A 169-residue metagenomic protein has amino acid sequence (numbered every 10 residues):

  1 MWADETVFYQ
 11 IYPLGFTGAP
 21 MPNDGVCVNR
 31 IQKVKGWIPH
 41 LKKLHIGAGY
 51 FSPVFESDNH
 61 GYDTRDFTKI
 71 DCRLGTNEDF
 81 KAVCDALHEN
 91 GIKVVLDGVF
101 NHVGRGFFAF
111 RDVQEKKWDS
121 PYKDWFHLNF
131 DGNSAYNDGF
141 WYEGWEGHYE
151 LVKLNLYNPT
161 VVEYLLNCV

Functional and structural regions predicted by a protein language model:
W2-T6, Y12-Q32, G36-G47, V54-V169: Substrate-binding/active-site clefts of carbohydrate-active enzymes
